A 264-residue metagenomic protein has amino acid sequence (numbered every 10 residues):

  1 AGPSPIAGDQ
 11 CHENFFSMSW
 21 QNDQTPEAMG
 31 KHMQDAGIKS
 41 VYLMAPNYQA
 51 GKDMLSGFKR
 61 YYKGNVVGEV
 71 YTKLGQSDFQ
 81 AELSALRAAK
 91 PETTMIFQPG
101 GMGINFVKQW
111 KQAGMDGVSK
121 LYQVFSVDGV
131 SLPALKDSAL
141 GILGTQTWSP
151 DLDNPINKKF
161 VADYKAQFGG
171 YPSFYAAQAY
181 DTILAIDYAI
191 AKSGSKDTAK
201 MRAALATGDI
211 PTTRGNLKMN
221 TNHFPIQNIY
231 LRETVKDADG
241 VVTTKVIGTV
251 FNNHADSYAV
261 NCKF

Functional and structural regions predicted by a protein language model:
A1-Y71, V118-L143: Extracytoplasmic ligand/sensor domains, especially the bilobed periplasmic-binding protein
T25-A28, T72-A85, P155-I156: Structural motif
K31-D35, D78-K90, Q112: Short, well-structured alpha-helical segments in soluble
S40-A45, K90-G100, F106, V118-V124 (+1 more regions): Periplasmic-binding protein-like
M44-K52, G101, S149-P150, P172-Q178: Extracytoplasmic "Venus flytrap"
Q109-Y180, A191-K196, T244-F264: Extracellular/periplasmic periplasmic-binding protein-like sensory domains
D197-R214: Short, well-structured alpha-helical segments that form the helix of a local strand-helix-strand
D209-F264: Solvent-exposed, acidic/polar segments of extracytosolic/periplasmic ligand-binding ectodomains
